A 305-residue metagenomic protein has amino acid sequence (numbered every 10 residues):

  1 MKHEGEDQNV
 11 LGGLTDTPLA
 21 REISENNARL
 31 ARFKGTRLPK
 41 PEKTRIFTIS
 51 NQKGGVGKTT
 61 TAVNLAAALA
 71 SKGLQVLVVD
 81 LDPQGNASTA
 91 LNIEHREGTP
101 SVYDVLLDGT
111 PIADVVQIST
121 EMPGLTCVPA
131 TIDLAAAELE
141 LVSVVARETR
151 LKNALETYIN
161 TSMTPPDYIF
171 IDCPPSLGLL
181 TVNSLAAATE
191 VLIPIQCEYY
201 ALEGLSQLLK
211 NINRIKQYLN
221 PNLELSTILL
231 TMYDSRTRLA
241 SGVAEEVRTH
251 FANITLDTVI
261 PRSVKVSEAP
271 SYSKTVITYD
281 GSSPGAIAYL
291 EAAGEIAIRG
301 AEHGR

Functional and structural regions predicted by a protein language model:
M1-R305: P-loop NTP-binding core
